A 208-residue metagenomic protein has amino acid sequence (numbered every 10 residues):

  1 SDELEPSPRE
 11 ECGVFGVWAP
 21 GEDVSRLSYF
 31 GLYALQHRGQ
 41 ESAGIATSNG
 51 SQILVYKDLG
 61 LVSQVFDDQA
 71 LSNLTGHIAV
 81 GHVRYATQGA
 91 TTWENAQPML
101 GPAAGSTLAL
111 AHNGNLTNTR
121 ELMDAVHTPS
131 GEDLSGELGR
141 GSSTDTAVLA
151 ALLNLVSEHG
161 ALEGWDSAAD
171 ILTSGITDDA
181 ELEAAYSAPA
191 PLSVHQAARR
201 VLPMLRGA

Functional and structural regions predicted by a protein language model:
S1-A208: Conserved short alpha-helical segments that host acidic/polar catalytic motifs at enzyme active sites
